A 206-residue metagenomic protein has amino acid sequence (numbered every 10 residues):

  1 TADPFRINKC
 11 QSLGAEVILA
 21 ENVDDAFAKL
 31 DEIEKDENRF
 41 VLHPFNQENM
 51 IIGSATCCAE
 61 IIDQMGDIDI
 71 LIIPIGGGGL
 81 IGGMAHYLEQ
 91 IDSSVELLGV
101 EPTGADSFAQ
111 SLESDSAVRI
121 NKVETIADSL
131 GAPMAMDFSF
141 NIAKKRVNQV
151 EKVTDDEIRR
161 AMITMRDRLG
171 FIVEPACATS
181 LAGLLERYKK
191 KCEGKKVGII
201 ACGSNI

Functional and structural regions predicted by a protein language model:
T1-I206: PLP-dependent amino-acid enzyme catalytic core
